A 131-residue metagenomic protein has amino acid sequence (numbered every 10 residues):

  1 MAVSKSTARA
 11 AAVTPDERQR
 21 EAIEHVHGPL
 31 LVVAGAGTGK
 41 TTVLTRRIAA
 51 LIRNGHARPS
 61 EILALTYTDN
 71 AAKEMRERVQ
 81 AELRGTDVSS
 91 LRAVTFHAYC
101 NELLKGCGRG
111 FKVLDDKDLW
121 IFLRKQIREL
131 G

Functional and structural regions predicted by a protein language model:
M1-V113: P-loop NTPase Walker
F96, C107-G131: Conserved ATP-dependent motor core of P-loop NTPases, especially the RecA-like helicase ATPase domain
